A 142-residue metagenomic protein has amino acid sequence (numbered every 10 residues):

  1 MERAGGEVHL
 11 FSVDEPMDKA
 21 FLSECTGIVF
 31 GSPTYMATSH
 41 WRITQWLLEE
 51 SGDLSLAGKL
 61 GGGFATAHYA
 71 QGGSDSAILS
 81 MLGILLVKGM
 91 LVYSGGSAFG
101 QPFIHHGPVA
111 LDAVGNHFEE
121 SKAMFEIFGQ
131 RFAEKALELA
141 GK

Functional and structural regions predicted by a protein language model:
M1-S55, Q101, L111-K142: N-terminal beta1-alpha1-beta2 submodule of the flavodoxin-like/Rossmannoid cofactor-binding fold
A57-L60: Short, proline-enriched alpha-helix->beta-strand connector loops that line the catalytic pocket of alpha/beta-hydrolase
G62-H105, N116, E120-A123: Short, glycine-/small-residue-rich phosphate/pyrophosphate-handling segment
